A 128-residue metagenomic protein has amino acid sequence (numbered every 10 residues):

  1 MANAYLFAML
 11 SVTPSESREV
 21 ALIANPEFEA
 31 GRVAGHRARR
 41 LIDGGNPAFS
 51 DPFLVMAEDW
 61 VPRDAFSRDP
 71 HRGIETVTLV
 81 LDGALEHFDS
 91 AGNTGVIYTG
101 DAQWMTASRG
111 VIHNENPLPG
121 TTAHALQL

Functional and structural regions predicted by a protein language model:
Y5-F28, S50-L54: Polybasic, low-complexity association/targeting segments
E29-L81, A102, A125: A short glycine-rich, His/Asp/Glu-containing loop-to-beta-strand
N46-A48, V96-I97, P119-T122: Solvent-exposed alpha-helices and their adjacent loops that cap or buttress functional pockets in soluble metabolic
F49, D101-I112: Conserved double-stranded beta-helix
D69-H71, H87, H113: Histidine-centered active-site/metal-ligand motif
D82-F88: Short, structured beta-strand/loop micro-motifs enriched in basic residues and often containing a Trp
F88-T106: Short acidic-glycine-tyrosine-enriched beta hairpin
S108-Q127: Ligand-binding loop in jelly-roll beta-barrel domains
